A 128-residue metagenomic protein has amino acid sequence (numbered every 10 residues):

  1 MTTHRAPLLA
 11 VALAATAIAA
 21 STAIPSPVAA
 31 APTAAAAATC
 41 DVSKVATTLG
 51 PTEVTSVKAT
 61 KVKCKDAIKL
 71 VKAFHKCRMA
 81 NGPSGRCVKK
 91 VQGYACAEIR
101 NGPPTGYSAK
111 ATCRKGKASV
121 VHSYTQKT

Functional and structural regions predicted by a protein language model:
M1-A31: Secretory targeting and sorting signals
A29-T39: Low-complexity, acidic Ser/Thr/Pro-rich repeat tracts that form intrinsically disordered stalk/linker regions of very
A35, V54, R86-K89: Intrinsically disordered, low-complexity, compositionally biased regions/tails
S43-A73: Short, surface-exposed binding/anchoring microloops in extracellular/periplasmic proteins
L70-T128: Extracytosolic low-complexity repeat regions of secreted or lipid-anchored proteins
